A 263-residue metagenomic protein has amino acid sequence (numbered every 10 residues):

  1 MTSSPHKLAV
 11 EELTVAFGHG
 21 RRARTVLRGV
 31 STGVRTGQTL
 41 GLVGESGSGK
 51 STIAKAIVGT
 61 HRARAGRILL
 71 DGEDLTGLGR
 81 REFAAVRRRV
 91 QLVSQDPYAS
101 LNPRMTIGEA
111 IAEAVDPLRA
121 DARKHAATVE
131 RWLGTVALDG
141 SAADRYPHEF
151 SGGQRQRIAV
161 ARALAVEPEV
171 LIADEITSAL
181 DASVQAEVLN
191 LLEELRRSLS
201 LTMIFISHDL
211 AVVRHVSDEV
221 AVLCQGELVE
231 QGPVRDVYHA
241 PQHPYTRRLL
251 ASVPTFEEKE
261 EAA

Functional and structural regions predicted by a protein language model:
G20-R22, R62, L75-Q91, E109 (+2 more regions): ABC ATPase NBD coupling module
V58: Helix-to-loop junction immediately C-terminal to a conserved catalytic motif
G66-D74: Conserved ABC transporter NBD signature motif
D74, R123-S141, L250-A251: Conserved ABC ATPase "signature" region
Y146-F150, Q154: Conserved ABC ATPase signature
A165-E169: A short, proline-enriched helix->beta-strand linker immediately N-terminal to the Walker B motif in ABC-type P-loop
